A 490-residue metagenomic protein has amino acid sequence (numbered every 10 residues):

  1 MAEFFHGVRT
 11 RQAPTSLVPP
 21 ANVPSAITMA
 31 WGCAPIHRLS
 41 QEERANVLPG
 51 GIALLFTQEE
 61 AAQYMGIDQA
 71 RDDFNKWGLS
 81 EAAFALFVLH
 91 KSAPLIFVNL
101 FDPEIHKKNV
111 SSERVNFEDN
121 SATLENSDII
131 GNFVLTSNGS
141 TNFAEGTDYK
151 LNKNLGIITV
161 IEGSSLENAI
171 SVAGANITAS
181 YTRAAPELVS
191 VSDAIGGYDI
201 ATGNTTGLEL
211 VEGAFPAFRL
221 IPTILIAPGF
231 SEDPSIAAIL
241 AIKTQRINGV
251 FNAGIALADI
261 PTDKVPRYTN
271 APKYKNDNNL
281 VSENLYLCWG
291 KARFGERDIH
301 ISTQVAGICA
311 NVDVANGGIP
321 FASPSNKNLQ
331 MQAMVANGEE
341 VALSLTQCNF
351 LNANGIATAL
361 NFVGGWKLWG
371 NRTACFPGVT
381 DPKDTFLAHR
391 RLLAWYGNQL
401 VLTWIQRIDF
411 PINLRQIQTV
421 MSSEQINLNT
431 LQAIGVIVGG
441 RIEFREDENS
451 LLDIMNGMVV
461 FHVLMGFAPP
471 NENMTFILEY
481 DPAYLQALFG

Functional and structural regions predicted by a protein language model:
A2-E60, G66-A70, F74-H106, G139 (+2 more regions): A glycine- and small-residue-enriched flexible loop/hinge signal that marks low-structured segments
N22, F117, D148-T159, P261-T262 (+2 more regions): Short, ordered beta-strand-loop transition motifs
N46-A53, A62, N120-S121, G146 (+1 more regions): Glycine-centered loop/turn motifs
K91-S164, T182-P186: Extended beta-strand solenoid/passenger and fiber regions
F117, A122-E125, G156-N168, T358-F376 (+1 more regions): Generic recognition of long tandem-repeat/solenoid scaffolds
N154, S180-I200, I437-G490: Compositionally biased, low-complexity/repeat regions
L166-T178: Extracellular interaction modules
F386-D447: Acidic, low-complexity glycine/serine/threonine-rich segments
